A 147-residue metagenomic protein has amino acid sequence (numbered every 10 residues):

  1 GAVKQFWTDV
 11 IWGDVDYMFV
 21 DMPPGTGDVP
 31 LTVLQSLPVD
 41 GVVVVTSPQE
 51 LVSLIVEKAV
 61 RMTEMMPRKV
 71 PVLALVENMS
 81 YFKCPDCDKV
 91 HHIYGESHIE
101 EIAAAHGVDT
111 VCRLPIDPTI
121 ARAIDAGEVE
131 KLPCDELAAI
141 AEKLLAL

Functional and structural regions predicted by a protein language model:
A2-T32: Switch II (G3) loop of P-loop NTPases
V3-K4, E50-E57, E96, C134-A141: Amphipathic alpha-helical transducer elements in NTP-driven molecular machines
D9-G13, Q35-P38, M65-R68: Conserved catalytic network of the ASCE P-loop NTPase/AAA+ motor domain
D16, D40, L73: Conserved acidic residues
T26-G41, E50: ATP-dependent NMP and nucleoside kinases share a basic, alpha-helical "lid"
L31-L34, V56-E57, C87-D88: Short amphipathic alpha-helical segments
D40-Q49, V76, L114: Conserved phosphate-donor/acceptor-positioning beta-strand/loop module used by diverse small-molecule
E64-L147: C-terminal lobe/tail of nucleotide-utilizing enzymes
